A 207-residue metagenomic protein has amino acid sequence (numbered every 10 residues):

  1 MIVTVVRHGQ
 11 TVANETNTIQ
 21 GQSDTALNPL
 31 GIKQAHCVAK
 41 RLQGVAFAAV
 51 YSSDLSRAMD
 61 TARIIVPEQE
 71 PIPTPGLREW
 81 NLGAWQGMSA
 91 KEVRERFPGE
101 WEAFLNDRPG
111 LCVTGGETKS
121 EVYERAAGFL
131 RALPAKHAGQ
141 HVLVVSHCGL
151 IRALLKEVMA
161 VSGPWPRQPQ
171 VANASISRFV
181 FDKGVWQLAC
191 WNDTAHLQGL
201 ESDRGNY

Functional and structural regions predicted by a protein language model:
M1, A46-A48, A138-V142: Short coil/turn segments at beta-strand junctions that form active-site/ligand-binding loops
T4, I72-T74, A189: General small-molecule cofactor/ligand-binding pocket signal
T4-I65, C112-A127: Loop-to-helix element that buttresses phosphate recognition and phosphoryl-transfer chemistry
G9, C148, T194: Active-site metal-binding loops of divalent metal-dependent hydrolases
H36-E102: Phosphate-coordination/substrate-recognition cap region in phosphate-metabolizing enzymes
M59, P67, G128-Q187: Active-site-adjacent alpha-helix immediately C-terminal to a catalytic or transition-state-stabilizing loop
A189-Y207: Acidic, His/Gly-rich catalytic cores of divalent-metal-dependent hydrolytic chemistry
